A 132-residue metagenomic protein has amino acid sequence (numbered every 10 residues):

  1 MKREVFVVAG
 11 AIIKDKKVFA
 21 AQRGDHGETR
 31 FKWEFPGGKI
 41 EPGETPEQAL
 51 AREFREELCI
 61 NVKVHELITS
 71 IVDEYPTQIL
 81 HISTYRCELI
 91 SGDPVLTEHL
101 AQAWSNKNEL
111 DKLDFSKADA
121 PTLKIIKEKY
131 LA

Functional and structural regions predicted by a protein language model:
M1-F19, K39: Conserved N-terminal beta-strand and adjoining loop/helix that marks the start of the Nudix/MutT-like hydrolase domain
K2-R3, K127-A132: Generic C-terminal helix-cap and adjacent flexible tail
F6-V8, K16, L80-S83, L100: Change "...and in nucleic-acid phosphodiester-cleaving endonucleases..." to "...and in nucleic-acid processing enzymes
K17-E56: Conserved Nudix-box catalytic region and its N-terminal flanking loop in Nudix hydrolases and closely related
P46-F54, L67, Y85, Q102: Hydrophobic packing within well-folded, soluble alpha/beta domains
E57-V64: Short secondary-structure junctions
N61, I71-D93, A103, I126: Active-site-adjacent beta-strand/loop module that shapes the phosphate/pyrophosphate-binding cleft
R86, V95-I126: NUDIX/MutT-family hydrolases
